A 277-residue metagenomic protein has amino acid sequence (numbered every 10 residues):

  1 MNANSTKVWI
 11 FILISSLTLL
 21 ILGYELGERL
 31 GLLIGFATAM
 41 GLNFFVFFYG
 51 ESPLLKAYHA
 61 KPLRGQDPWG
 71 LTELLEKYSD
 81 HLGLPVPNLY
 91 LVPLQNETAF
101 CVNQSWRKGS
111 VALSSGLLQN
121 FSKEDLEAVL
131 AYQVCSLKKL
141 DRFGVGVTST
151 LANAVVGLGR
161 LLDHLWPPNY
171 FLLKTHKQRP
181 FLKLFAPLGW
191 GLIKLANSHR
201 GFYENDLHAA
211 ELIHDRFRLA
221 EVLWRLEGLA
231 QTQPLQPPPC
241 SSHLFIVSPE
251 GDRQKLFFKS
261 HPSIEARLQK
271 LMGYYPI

Functional and structural regions predicted by a protein language model:
M1-G41: N-terminal low-structure segments adjacent to metalloprotease catalytic domains across cellular compartments
E28, L75-S79, N197-D215: An active-site-proximal "capping" alpha-helix that borders the catalytic cofactor pocket
I34-L55, E76, D80, A186-K194: Transmembrane alpha-helices and immediately adjacent membrane-cytoplasm interface residues in multi-pass integral
V46-F143, L235-P238: Peri-catalytic and regulatory segments of divalent metal-dependent proteins
Y58, A186-L207: Juxtamembrane interface at the ends
L84-R107, W190, A196, A209-I277: Active-site-proximal gating segments in proteases and membrane effectors
V134-N153, F217: Catalytic Zn2+-binding segment of zinc metalloproteases
L162-L182: Membrane-interfacial helix-loop-helix connectors in multipass membrane proteins
